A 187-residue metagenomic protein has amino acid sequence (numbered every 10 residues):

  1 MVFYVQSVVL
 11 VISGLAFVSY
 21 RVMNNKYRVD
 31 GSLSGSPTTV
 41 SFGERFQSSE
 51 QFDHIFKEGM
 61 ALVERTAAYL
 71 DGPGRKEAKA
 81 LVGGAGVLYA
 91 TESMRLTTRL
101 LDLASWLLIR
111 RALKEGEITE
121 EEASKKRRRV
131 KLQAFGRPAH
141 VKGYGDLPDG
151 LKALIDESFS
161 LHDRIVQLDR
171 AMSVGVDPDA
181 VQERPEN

Functional and structural regions predicted by a protein language model:
M1-R28: N-terminal amphipathic/basic-hydrophobic helices that include classical n-h-c signal peptides and signal-anchor
N24-N187: Surface-exposed peri-terminal alpha-helical interaction modules
